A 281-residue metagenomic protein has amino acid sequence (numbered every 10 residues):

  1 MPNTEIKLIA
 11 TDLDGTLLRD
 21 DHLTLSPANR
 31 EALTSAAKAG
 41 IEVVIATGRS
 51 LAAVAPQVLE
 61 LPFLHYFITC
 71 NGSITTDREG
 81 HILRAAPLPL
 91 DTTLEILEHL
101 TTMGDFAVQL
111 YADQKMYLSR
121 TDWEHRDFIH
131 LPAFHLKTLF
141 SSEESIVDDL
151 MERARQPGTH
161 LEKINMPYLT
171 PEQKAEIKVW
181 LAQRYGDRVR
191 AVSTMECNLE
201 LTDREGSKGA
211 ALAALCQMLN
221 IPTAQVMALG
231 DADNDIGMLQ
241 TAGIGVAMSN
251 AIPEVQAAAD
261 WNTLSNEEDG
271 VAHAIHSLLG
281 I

Functional and structural regions predicted by a protein language model:
N3-L8, T24-S26, L199-I281: Mg2+-dependent phosphoryl-transfer enzymes with acidic/Ser/Thr/Gly-rich catalytic loops
E5-H22, I96: Asp-based phosphoryl-transfer active-site loop
L13, R49, G72, G230-A232: Active-site metal-binding loops of divalent metal-dependent hydrolases
L23-I41, A85-T92, E144-E152, D203-Q217 (+1 more regions): Short, acidic loop-to-helix structural element flanking the phosphoryl-transfer center in phosphate-processing enzymes
P27-A133: Active-site phosphate-binding/coordination module
V54-V58, I177, L181, L239 (+2 more regions): Hydrophobic packing residues within well-ordered alpha-helices of enzyme cores
L61-F63, C70-N71, Y185-D187, T241-A242 (+1 more regions): Short, structured coil segments at secondary-structure junctions
A107, Y111-L229: Conserved acidic, metal-coordinating active-site core of Asp-based, Mg2+-dependent phosphoryl-transfer enzymes
